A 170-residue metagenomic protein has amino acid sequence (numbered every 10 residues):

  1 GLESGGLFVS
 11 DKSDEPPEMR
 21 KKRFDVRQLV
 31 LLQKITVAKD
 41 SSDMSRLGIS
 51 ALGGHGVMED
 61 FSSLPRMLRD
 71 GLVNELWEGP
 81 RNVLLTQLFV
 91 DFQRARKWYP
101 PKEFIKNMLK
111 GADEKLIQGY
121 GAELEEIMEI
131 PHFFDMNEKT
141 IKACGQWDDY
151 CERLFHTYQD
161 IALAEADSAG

Functional and structural regions predicted by a protein language model:
G1-G170: Flavin-dependent oxidoreductase catalytic core characteristic of acyl-CoA dehydrogenase/oxidase-like enzymes
